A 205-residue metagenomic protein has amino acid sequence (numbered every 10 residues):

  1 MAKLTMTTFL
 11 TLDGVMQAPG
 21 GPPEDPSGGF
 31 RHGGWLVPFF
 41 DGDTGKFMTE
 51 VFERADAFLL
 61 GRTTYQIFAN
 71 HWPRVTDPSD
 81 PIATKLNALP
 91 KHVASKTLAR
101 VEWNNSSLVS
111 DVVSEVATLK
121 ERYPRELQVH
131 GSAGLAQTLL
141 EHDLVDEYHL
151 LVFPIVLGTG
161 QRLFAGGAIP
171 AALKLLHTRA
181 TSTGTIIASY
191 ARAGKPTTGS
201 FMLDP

Functional and structural regions predicted by a protein language model:
M1-L144, P154-P205: Portal/gating segments that form or line small-molecule/metal binding sites
E147: Acidic-residue sensor for enzyme active/binding pockets
